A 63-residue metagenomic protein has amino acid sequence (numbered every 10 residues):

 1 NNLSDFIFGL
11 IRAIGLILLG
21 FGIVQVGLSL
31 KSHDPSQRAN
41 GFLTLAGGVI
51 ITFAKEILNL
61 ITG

Functional and structural regions predicted by a protein language model:
N1-G63: Hydrophobic alpha-helical segments involved in membrane association or supramolecular assembly
